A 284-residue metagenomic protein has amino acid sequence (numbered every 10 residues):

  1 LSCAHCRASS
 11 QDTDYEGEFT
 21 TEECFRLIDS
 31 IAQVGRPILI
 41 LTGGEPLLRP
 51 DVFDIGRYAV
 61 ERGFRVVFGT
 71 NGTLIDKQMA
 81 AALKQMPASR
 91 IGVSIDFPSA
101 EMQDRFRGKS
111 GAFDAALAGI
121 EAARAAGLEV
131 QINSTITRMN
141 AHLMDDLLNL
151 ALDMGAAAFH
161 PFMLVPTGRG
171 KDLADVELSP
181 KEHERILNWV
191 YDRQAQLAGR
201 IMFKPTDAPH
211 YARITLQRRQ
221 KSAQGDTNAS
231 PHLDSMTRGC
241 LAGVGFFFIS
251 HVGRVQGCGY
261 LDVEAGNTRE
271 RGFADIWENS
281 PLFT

Functional and structural regions predicted by a protein language model:
L1-A4, I31, R36-T42, L47 (+2 more regions): N-terminal pre-triad scaffold of radical SAM enzymes
L1-F19: Canonical Radical SAM [4Fe-4S] cluster-binding loop centered on the CxxxCxxC motif and its immediate flanking residues
S2, M236-G239: The −1 position to Zn-ligating cysteines in a subset of zinc-ribbon hairpins
T21-L41, R49-S179: Radical SAM/AdoMet-radical enzyme domain recognition
A156, G225-T237: Acidic, His- and aromatic-enriched active-site or binding-groove loops in soluble protein domains that engage sugars
P166-T167, P209-R213, F246-F247: Short, catalytically relevant binding-site loops at active-site mouths
K181-N228, R254-T284: C-terminal accessory region of radical SAM enzymes
C240-V244: Short, small/polar residue-rich loop motifs at catalytic or cofactor-binding pockets
